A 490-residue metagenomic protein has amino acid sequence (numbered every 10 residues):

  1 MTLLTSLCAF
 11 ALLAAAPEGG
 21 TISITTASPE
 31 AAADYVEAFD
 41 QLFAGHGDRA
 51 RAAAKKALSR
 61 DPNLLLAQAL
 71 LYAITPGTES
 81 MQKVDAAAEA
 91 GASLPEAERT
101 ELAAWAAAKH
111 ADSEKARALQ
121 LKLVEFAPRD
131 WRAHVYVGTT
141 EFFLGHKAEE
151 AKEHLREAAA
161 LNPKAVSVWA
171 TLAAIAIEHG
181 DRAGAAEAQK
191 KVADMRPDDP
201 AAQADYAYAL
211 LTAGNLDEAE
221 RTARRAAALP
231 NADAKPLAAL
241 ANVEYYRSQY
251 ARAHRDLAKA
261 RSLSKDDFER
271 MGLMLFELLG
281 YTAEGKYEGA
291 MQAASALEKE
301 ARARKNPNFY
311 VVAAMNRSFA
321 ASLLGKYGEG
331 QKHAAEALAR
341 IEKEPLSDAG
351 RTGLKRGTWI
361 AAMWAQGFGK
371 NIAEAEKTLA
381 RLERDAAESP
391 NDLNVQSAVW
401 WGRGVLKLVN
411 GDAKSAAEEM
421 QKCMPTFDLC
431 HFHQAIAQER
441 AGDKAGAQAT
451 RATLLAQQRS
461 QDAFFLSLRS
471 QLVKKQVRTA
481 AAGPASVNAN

Functional and structural regions predicted by a protein language model:
A27-K56, R60, R99-E114, A118 (+2 more regions): Alpha-helical segment of the N-proximal tetratricopeptide repeat
S28-P29, P62, A92-P95, P128-R129 (+8 more regions): Short coil turns that delineate tetratricopeptide repeat
A31, L65-L66, A97, W131-R132 (+10 more regions): Helix-start (N-cap) detector for alpha-helical repeat units in TPR-like alpha-solenoids, especially tetratricopeptide
F39, A73, W105, T139-T140 (+8 more regions): Residue-level recognition of tetratricopeptide repeat
F43, G77, K109, F143-L144 (+8 more regions): Register position in tetratricopeptide repeats
G45-A52, G77-A86, A111-L119, L144-E157 (+5 more regions): Structural signature of tandem alpha-helical TPR/SEL1-like repeats, specifically the intra-repeat loop/turn
K56-A57, A87-A90, K122-L123, E157-A158 (+8 more regions): Canonical positions in the second alpha-helix
L70, Y136, T171, D205 (+6 more regions): Canonical tetratricopeptide repeat
